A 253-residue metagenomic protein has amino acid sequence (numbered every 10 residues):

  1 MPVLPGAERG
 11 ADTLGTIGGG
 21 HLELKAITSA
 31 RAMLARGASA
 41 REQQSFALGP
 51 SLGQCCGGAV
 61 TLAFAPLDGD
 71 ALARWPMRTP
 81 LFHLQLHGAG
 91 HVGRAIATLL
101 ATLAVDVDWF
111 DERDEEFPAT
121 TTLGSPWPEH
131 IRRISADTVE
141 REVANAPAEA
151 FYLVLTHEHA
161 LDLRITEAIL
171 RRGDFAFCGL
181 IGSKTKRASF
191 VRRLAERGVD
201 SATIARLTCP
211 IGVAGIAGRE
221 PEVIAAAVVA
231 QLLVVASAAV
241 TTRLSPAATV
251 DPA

Functional and structural regions predicted by a protein language model:
M1-S135, A144-A150, R192, Q231-A253: Segments forming oxygen-rich coordination pockets for charged ligands
G90-H91, A160, T185: Residue-level detector of alpha-helix initiation sites
A95, R164, S189: Phosphate- and divalent-cation-binding pockets in alpha/beta enzyme and binding domains that engage nucleotide-derived
L99, R164-I169: A short acidic, amphipathic alpha-helical/loop segment
F110, F151-H157, E167-L194: ADP-ribose/adenylate-binding Rossmann-like module
V143-L161: Rossmann-like NAD(P)-binding element
I181-A253: Adenosine-phosphate binding glycine-rich loop
